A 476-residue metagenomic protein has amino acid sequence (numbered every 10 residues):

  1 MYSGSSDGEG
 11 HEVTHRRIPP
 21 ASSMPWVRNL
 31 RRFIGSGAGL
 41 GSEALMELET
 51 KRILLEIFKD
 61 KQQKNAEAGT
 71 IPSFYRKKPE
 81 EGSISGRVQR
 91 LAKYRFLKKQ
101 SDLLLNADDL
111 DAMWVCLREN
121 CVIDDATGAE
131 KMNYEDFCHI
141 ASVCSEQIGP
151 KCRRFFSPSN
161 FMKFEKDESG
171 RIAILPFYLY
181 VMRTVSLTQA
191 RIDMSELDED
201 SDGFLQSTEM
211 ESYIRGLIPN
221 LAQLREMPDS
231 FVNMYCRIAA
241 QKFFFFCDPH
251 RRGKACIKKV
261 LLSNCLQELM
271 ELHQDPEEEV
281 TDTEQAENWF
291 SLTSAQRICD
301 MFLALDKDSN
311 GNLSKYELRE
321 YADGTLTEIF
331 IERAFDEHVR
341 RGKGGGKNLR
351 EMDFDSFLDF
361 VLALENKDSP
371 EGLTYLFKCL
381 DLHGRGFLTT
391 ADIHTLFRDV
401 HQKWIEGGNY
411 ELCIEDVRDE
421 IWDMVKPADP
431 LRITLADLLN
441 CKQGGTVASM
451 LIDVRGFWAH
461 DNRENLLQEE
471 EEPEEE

Functional and structural regions predicted by a protein language model:
M1-E476: Acidic, Asp/Glu-rich intrinsically disordered regulatory regions of eukaryotic Ca2+-responsive proteins
